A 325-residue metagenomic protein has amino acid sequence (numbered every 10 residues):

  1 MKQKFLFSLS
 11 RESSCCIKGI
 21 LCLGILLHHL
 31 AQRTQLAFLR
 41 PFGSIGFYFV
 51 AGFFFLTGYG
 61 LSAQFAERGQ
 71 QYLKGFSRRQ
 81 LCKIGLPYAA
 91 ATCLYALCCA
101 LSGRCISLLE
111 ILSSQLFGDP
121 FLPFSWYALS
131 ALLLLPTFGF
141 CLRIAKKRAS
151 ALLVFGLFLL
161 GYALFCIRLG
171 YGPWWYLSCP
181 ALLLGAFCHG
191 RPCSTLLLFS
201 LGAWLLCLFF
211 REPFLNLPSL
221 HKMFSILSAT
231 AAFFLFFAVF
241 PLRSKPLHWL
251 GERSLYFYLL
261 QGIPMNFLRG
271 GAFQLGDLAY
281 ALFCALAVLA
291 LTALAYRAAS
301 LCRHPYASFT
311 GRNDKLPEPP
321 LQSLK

Functional and structural regions predicted by a protein language model:
M1-L160, R253, F273-K325: Membrane-cytosol interface segments of multi-pass membrane proteins, especially ER/Golgi lipid-handling enzymes
L132-F140, W175, C179-L184: Internal, well-ordered alpha-helical segments in soluble enzyme and binding-protein domains
L142-A145, F187-C193: Membrane-interface transmembrane helices that cradle and orient dolichyl/undecaprenyl
Y162-L183, G190-A287: Alpha-helical transmembrane segments and terminal signal-anchor/GPI-anchor hydrophobic tails, characterized by long
